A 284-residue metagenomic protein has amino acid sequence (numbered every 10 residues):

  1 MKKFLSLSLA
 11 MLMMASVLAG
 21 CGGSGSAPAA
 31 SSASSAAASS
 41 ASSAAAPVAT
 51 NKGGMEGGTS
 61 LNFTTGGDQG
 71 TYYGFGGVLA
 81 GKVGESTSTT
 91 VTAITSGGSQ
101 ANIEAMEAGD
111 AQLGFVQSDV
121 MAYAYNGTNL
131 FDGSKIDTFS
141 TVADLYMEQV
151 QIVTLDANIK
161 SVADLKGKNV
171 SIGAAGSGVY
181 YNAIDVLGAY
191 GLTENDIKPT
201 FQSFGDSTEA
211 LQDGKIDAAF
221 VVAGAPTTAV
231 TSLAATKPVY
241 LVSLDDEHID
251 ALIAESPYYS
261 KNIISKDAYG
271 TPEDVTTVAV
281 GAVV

Functional and structural regions predicted by a protein language model:
K2-S24: Sec-dependent N-terminal signal peptides of Gram-positive bacterial secreted proteins and lipoproteins
L18-S39: Bacterial lipoprotein signal-peptidase II cleavage site
A37-N62: N-terminal low-complexity, Pro/Thr/Ser-rich intrinsically disordered segments that act as propeptides or flexible
G58, G70, S88, G98-A101 (+5 more regions): Extracytoplasmic
G58-G84, V91, M147-D213: Bilobed "Venus flytrap"/periplasmic-binding protein-like clamshell domains and structurally analogous long
N62, T92-A93, Q112-Q117, Q151-V153 (+5 more regions): Structural recognition of the beta-strand scaffold that forms the well-ordered cores of secreted hydrolase catalytic
G76-G81, T92-G133, I152-L155, G205-A210 (+1 more regions): Pocket-flanking alpha-helical
S118-V120, T128-N129, E194-V284: Pocket-lining segment of extracytoplasmic ligand-binding domains
